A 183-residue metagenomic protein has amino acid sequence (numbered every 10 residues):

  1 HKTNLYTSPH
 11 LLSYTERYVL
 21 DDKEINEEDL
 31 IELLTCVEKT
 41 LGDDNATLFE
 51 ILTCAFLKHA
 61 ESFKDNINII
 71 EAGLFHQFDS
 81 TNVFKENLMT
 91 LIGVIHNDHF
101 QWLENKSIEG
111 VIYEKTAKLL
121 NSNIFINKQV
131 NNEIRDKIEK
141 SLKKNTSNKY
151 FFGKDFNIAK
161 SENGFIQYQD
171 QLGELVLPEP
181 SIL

Functional and structural regions predicted by a protein language model:
K2-K85, Q101-E104, G110: ATP-dependent carboxylate-amine ligase catalytic core
T3-L5, T90, K149-F151: Conserved beta-strand scaffold positions in the cores of enzyme catalytic domains, especially in NTP/NDP-utilizing
T7, V94, D170: Pocket-edge structural micro-motifs
E24-A46, F100-T116, L120-L183: Adenine nucleotide phosphate-binding catalytic loops in nucleotide-utilizing enzymes
L52-K64, K85-H96, N132-I138, K144 (+1 more regions): A conserved, hydrophobic alpha-helical segment in the catalytic core of large ATP/adenylate-utilizing enzymes
N68, T90, I124-F125: Short, well-ordered beta-strand core segments
A72, V94-I95, K128: Glycine-rich, N-terminal phosphate-binding loop of Rossmann-like dinucleotide-binding domains
